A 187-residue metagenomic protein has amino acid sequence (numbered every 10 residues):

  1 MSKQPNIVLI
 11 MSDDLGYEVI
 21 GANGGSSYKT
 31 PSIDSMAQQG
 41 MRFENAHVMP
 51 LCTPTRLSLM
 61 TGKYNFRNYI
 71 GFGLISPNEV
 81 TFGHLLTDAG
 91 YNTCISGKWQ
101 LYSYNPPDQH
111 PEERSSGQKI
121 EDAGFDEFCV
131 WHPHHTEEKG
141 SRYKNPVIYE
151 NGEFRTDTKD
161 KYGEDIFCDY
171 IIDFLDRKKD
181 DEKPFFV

Functional and structural regions predicted by a protein language model:
M1-V187: Formylglycine-dependent sulfatase
